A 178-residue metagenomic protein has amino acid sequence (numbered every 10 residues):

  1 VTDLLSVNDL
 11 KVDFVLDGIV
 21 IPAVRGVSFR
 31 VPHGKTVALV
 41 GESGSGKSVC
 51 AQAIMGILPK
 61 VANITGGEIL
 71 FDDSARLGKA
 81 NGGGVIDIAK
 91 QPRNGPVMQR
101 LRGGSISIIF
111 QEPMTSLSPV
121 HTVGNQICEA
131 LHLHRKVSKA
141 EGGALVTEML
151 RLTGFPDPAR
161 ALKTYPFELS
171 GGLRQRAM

Functional and structural regions predicted by a protein language model:
V1-M178: ABC transporter nucleotide-binding domains
